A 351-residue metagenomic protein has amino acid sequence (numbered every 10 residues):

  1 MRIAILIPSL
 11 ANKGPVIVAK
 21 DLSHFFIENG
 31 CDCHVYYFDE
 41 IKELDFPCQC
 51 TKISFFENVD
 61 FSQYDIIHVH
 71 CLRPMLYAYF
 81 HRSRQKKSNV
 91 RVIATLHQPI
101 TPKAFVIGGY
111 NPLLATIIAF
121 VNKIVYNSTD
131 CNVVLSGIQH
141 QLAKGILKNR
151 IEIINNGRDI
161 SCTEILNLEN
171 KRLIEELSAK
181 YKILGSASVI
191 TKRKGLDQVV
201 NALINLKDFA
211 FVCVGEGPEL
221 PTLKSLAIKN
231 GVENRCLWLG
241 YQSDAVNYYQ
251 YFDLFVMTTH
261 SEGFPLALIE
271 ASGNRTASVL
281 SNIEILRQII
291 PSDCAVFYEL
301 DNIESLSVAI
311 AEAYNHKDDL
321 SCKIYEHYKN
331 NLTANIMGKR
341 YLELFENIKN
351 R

Functional and structural regions predicted by a protein language model:
A4-D60, Q139-K144: N-terminal strand-loop element at the rim of the active site of nucleotide-sugar-dependent glycosyltransferases
K13-D21, S186-N205, P218-K224, K339: A conserved mid-protein helix/loop that constitutes part of the nucleotide-sugar donor-binding site
G14, D318-K349: A charged, aromatic-enriched C-terminal amphipathic alpha-helix characteristic of glycosyltransferases across folds
V69-M75, L96-P99: Short His-centered aromatic/hydrophobic patch
L113-C131: Membrane-proximal helix-turn-helix segments that form the acceptor-binding/catalytic region of lipid-linked
Y241, H260: Aromatic "clamp/platform" in nucleotide-sugar-dependent glycosyltransferases that forms part of the donor/acceptor
A277-L280, R287: Short hydrophobic beta-strand element within catalytic cores of glycosyltransferases and related nucleotide-activated
S292-I303, A311-K317: Conserved acidic donor-binding segment of nucleotide-sugar-dependent glycosyltransferases
